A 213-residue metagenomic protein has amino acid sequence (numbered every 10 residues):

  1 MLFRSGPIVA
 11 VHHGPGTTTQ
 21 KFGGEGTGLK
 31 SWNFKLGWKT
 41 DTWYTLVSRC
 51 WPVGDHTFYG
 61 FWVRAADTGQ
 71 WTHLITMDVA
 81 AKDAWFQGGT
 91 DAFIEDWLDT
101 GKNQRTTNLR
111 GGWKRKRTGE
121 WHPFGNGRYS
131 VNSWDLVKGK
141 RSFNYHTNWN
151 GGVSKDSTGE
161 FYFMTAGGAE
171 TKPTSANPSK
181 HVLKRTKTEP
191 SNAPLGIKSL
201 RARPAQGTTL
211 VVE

Functional and structural regions predicted by a protein language model:
I8-G24, H73-T76: Beta-rich carbohydrate-recognition and catalytic domains
K21-T45: Short, aromatic/His-centered strand-loop micro-motif at the edge of beta-sheets
K39, R64, A80, K198-A205: A structural detector for beta-sheet-dominated domains
K39-Y59: Localized edge beta-strand/strand-to-loop motifs within extracellular or lumenal beta-rich domains
D55-A169: Aromatic sugar-binding interfaces of carbohydrate-active proteins
K155-E189: Long, internal scaffold/assembly segments composed of regular secondary structure
S179-V212: Pro/Thr/Ser/Gly-rich low-complexity, intrinsically disordered linker/stalk tracts
